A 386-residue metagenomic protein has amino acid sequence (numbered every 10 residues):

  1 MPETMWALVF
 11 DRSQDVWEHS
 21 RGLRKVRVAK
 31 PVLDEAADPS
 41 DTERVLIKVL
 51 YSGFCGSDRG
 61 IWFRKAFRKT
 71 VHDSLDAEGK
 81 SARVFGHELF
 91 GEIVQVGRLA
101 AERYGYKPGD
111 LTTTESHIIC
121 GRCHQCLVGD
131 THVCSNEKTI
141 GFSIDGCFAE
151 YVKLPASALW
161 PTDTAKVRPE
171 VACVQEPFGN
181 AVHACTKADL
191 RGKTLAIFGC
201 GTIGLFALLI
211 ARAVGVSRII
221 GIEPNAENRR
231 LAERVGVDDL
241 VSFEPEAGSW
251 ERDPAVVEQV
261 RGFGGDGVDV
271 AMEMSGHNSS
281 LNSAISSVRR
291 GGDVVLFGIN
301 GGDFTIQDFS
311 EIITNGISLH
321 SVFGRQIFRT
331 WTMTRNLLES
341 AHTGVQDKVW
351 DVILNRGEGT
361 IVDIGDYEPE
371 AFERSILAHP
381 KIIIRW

Functional and structural regions predicted by a protein language model:
M1-E3, N282-I285, F328-W386: C-terminal hydrophobic helical "lid"/dimerization subdomain of Rossmann-like NAD(P)H-dependent oxidoreductases
W6, T194, S217-R218, D293: Residues at the starts of beta-strands that form the adenosine-phosphate
P31-G53, F67-H124, A158, D163-K166: Glycine-rich beta-strand-centered segment in the early N-terminal region that forms part of a ligand/cofactor-binding
L75-A82, H87, C120-F198: NAD(P)H dinucleotide-binding glycine-rich loop of Rossmann-like/cofactor-binding domains, especially the beta1-alpha1
A188-D189, G264, S275, S287-R289: A generic alpha-to-beta junction signature in SAM-dependent methyltransferases
I197-F198, R212-L281: Adenosine-nucleotide cofactor-binding segment
G204-L205: N-terminal Rossmann-fold NAD(P) dinucleotide-binding loop
R234, D238, S242-P245, N278-G344 (+1 more regions): Glycine-rich phosphate-binding loop and adjacent beta-alpha segment of Rossmann(oid) nucleotide-cofactor-binding
